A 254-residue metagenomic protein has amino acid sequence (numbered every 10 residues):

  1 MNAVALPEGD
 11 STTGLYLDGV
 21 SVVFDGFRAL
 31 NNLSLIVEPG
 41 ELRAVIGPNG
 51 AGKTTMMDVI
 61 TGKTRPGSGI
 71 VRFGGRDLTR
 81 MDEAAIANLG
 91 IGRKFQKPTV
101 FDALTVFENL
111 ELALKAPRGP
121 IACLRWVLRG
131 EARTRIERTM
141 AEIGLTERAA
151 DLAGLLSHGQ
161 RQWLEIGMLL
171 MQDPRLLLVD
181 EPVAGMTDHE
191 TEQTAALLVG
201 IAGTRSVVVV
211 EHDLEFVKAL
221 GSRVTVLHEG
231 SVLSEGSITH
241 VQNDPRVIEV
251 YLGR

Functional and structural regions predicted by a protein language model:
N2-R254: Glycine-rich phosphate-binding loops of nucleotide-dependent enzymes
